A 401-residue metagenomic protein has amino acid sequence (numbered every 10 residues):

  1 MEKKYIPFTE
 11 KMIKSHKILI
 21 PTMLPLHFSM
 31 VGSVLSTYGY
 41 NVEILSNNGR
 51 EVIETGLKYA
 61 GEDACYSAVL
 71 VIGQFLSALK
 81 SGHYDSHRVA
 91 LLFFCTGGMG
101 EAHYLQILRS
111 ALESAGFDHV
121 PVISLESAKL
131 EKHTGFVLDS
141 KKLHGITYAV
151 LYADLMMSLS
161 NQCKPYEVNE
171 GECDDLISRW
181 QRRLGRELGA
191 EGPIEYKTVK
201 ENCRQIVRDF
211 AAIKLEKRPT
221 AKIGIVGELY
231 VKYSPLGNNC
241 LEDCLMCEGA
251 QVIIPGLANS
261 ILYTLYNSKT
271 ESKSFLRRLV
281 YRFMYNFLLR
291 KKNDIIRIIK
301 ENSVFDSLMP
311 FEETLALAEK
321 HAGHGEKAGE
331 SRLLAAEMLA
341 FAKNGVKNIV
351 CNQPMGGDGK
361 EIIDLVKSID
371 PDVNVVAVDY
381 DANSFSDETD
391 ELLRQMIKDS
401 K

Functional and structural regions predicted by a protein language model:
M1-K401: An N-terminal assembly and electron-transfer interface module characteristic of large anaerobic redox and radical
